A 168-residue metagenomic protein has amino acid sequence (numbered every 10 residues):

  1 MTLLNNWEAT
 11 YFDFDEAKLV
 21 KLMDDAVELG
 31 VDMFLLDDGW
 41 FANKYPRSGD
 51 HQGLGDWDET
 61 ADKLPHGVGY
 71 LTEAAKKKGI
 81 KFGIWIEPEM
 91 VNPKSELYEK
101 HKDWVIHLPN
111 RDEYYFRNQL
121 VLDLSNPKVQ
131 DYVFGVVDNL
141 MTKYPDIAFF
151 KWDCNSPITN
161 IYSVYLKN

Functional and structural regions predicted by a protein language model:
M1-G83, E89-V91, E96-L97, F116: Conserved structural scaffold segments of CAZyme catalytic domains across common CAZy folds
E8, F12, A61, P88-K143: Active-site-adjacent "subsite" loops/lids of carbohydrate-active enzymes
K18, L22, G67, V129-V136 (+1 more regions): General structural feature for long, well-ordered alpha-helical segments within catalytic domains of soluble enzymes
G30-W40, L108, N118, Y132-L166: Active-site groove signature of glycoside hydrolases
Y45-G53, R111, M141-I147: Intrinsically disordered, low-complexity coil segments
P46-G49, S95-E99, I106, N160 (+1 more regions): Short amphipathic alpha-helical patches
G53, K100-D103, N168: Short, hinge-like loop/turn segments at secondary-structure boundaries
D58, Y165-N168: A short alpha/beta connector and helix-capping loop motif
